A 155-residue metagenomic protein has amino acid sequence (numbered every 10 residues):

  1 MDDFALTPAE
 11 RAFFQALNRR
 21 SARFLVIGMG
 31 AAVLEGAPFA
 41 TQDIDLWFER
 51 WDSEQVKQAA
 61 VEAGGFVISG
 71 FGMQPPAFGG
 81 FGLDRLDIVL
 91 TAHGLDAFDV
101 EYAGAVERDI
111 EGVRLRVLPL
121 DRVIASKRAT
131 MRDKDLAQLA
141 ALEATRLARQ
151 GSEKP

Functional and structural regions predicted by a protein language model:
M1-P155: Compositionally biased terminal segments of proteins
